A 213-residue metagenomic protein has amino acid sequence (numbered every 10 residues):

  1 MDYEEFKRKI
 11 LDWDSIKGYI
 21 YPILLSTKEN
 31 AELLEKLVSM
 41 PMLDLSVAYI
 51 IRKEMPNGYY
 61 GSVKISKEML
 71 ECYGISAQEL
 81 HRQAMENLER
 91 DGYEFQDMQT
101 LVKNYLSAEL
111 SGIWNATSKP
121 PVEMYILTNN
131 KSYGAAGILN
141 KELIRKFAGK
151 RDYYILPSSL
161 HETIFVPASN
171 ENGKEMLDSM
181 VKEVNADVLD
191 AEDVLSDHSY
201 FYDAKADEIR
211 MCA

Functional and structural regions predicted by a protein language model:
M1-T128: Charged, alpha-helical interface segments at or near domain boundaries
N129-A213: C-terminal structured domains
